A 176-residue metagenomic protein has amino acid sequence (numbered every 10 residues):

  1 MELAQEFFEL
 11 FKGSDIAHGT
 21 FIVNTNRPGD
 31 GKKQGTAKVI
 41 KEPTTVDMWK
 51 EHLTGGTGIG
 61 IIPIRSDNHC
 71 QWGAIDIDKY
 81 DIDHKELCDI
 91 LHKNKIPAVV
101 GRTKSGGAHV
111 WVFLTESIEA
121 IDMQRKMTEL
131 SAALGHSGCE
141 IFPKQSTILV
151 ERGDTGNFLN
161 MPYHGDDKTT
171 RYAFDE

Functional and structural regions predicted by a protein language model:
M1-W72, D81-L87, N157-F158, Y163-D166: DNA replication initiation on ssDNA origins
R27-K38, V110-V112, V150-G153, T170-A173: Short, solvent-exposed polar/charged micro-motifs at secondary-structure junctions
K41-T45, R102, R125-S131: A signal for specific C-terminal beta-sheet/loop modules enriched in small/flexible residues with GP/PG/PP motifs
H52, G58-C88, K93, L114-E176: DNA replication initiation modules
P97: Residue-level detector of anion-binding/catalytic polar loops
V100-H109: Short, conserved phosphate-binding/catalytic loop or strand-edge motifs used in phosphoryl-/nucleotidyl-transfer
